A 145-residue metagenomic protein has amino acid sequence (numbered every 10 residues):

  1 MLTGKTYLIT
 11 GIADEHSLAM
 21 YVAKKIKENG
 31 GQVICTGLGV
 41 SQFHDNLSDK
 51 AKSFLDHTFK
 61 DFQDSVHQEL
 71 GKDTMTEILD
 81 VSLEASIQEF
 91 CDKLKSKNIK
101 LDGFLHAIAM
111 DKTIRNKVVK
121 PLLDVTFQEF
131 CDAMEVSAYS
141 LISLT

Functional and structural regions predicted by a protein language model:
M1-Q128: Short-chain dehydrogenase/reductase
F90, L105, A133, S140-T145: Hydrophobic positions on the long internal alpha-helix of Rossmann-like NAD(P)-dependent oxidoreductase domains
L123, M134-S137: Short capping loops/turns at secondary-structure boundaries
